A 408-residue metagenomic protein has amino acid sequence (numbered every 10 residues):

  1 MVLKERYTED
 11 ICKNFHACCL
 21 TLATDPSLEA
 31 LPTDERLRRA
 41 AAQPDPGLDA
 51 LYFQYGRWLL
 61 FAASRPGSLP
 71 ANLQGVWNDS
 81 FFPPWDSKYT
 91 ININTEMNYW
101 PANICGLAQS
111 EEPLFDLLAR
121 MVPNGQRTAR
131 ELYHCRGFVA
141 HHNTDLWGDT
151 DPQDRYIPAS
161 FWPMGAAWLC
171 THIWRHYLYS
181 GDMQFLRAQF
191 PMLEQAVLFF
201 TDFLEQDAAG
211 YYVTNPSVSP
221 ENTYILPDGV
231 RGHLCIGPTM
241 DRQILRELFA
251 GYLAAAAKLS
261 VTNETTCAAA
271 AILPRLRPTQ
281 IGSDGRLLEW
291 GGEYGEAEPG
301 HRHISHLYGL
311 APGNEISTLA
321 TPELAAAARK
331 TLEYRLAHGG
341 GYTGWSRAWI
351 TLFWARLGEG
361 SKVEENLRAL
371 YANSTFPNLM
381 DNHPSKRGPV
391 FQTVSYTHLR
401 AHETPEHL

Functional and structural regions predicted by a protein language model:
M1-Y89, L107-A129, A256-C267, R275-I281 (+3 more regions): Acidic/polar, glycine-enriched structural segments that form the non-catalytic walls/loops of the carbohydrate-binding
R36-Q43, W100, G106-M164, W168 (+3 more regions): Active-site lining segments of carbohydrate-active enzymes
R39-D49, F82-N92, Q153-M164, P227-D241 (+4 more regions): Solvent-exposed loop and edge beta-strand segments that line ligand/cofactor-binding and catalytic clefts
L59-F61, M97-Q109, W168-D182, F199 (+5 more regions): Well-ordered alpha-helical scaffold segments within catalytic/enzyme domains
N72-K88, R136-L186, T201-C267: The feature captures the catalytic groove of carbohydrate-active enzymes
L73-N78, L117, H172, F185-F199 (+4 more regions): Active/binding-pocket-proximal capping segment
I104, H141, D145-L178, E298-A372 (+2 more regions): C-terminal substrate/ligand-recognition segments
T397-E406: Conserved small/polar residues in nucleotide/adenosyl-binding loops
